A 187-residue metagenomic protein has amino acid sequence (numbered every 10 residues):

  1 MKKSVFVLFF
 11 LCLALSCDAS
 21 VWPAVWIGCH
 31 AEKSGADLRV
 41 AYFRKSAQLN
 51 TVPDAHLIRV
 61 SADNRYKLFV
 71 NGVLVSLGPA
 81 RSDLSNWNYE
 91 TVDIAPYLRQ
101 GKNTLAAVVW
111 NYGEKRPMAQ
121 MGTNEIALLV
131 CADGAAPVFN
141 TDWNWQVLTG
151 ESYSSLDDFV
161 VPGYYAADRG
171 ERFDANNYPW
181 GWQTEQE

Functional and structural regions predicted by a protein language model:
S4-L13: Sec-dependent N-terminal signal peptides
L15-A19: Sec/Tat signal peptide C-region and signal peptidase I cleavage site
S20-K33, V108-E187: An acidic-aromatic loop/edge-strand motif
H30-A41, P79-W87: Extracellular beta-rich ligand/substrate-recognition surface
D37-L49, N88-I94: Short beta-strands within extracellular/lumenal beta-sheet-rich domains
A47-N50, D54-F69, L105-A107: Aromatic-lined ligand-binding clefts that engage carbohydrates, nucleic acids, or primary amines
V52-D54, A95-T104, C131-F139: A short, structured loop/turn motif at beta-sheet edges
K67-G122: Beta-strand-rich ligand-recognition modules
